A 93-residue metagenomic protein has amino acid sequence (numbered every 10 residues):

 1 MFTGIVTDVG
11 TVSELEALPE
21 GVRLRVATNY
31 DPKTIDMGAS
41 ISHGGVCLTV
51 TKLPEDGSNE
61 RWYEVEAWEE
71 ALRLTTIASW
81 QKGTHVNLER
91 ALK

Functional and structural regions predicted by a protein language model:
M1-K93: Conserved loop->alpha-helix
